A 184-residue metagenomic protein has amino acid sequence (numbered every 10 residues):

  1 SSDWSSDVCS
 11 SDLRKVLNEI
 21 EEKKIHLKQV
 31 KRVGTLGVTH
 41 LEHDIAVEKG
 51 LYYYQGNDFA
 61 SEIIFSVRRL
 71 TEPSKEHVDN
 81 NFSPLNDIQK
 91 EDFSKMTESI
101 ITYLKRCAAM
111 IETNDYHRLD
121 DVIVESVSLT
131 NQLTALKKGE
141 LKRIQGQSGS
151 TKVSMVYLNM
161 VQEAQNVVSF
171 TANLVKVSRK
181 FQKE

Functional and structural regions predicted by a protein language model:
S2-E184: Cytosolic, long alpha-helical scaffolding segments
